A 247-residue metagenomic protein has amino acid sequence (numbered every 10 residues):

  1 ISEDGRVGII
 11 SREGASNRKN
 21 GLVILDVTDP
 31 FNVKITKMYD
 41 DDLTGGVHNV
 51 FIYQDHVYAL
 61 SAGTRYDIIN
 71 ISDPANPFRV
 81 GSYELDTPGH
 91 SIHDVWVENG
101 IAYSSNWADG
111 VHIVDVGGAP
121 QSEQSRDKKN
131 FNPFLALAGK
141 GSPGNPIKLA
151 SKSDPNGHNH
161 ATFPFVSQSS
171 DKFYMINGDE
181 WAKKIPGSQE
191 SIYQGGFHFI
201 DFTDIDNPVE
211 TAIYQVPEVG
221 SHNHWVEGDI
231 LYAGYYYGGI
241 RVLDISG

Functional and structural regions predicted by a protein language model:
I1-G247: Feature marking well-ordered beta-strand scaffolds used for ligand recognition
